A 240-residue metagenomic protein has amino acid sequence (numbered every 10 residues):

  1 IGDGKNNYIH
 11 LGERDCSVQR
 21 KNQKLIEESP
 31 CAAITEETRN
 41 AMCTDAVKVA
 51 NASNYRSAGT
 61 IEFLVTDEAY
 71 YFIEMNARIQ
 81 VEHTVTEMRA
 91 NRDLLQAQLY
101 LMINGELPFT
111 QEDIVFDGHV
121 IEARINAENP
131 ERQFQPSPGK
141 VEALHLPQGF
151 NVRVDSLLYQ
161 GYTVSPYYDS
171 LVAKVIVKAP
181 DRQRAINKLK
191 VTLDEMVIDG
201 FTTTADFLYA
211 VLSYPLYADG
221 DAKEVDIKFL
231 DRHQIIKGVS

Functional and structural regions predicted by a protein language model:
I1-E27, C43-F72, N76-H83, R132: Phosphate-binding core of ATP-grasp and ATP-grasp-like enzymes
N6-N7, N22, N40, N51-N54 (+6 more regions): Detector for Asparagine
R14, R20-N22, R39, R78 (+3 more regions): Basic side chains
I26-E36, A97: Conserved, carboxylate-rich catalytic/transport cores that coordinate ions
A32-R39, T86-R89: A short, structured beta-strand-centered segment in the mid-to-C-terminal lobe of catalytic cores from group-transfer
T38, V65-E68, A90, V164: Secondary-structure capping and boundary motifs in well-ordered enzyme cores
A46, T84-S240: Catalytic cores of soluble metabolic enzymes centered on carboxylation/carboxyl-transfer
